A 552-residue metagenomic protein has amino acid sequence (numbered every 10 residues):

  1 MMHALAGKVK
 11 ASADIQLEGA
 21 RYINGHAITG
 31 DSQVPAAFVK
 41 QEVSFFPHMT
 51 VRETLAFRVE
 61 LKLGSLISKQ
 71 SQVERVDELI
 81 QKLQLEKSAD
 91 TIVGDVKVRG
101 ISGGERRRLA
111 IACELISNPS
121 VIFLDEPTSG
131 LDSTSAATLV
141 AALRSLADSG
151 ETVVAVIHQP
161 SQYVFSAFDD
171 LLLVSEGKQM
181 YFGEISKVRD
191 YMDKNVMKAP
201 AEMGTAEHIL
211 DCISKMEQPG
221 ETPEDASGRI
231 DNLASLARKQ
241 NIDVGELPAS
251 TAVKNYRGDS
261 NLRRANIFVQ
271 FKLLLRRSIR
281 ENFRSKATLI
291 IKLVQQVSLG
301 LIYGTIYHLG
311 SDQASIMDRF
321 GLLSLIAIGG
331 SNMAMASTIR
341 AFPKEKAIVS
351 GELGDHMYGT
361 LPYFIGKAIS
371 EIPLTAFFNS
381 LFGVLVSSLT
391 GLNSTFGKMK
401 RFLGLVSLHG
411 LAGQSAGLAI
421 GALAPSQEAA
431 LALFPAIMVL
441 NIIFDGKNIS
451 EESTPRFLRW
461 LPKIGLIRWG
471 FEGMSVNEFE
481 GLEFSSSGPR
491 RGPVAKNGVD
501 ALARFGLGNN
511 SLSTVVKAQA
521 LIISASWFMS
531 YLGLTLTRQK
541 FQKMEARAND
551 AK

Functional and structural regions predicted by a protein language model:
A6-G7, D14-S32, G94-V96: Conserved ABC transporter NBD signature motif
A11-A13, T29-D31, E42-E53, L66-I67: Conserved catalytic motifs of ABC-family nucleotide-binding domains
A20-T29, Q33-V34, K40, F57-L83 (+6 more regions): Topological signature of polytopic alpha-helical transporters
I111-A112, L139: Hydrophobic anchor residue at the start of the ABC signature
L115-S120: A short, proline-enriched helix->beta-strand linker immediately N-terminal to the Walker B motif in ABC-type P-loop
I122-E126: Catalytic Walker B motif of ABC-type/P-loop ATPase nucleotide-binding domains
A141, S149-V156, S161-F165, D170-L173 (+3 more regions): Alpha-helical transmembrane segments and their short interhelical loops
T305, D318-V386, T390, M438: Hydrophobic alpha-helical transmembrane segments of multi-pass membrane transport proteins
